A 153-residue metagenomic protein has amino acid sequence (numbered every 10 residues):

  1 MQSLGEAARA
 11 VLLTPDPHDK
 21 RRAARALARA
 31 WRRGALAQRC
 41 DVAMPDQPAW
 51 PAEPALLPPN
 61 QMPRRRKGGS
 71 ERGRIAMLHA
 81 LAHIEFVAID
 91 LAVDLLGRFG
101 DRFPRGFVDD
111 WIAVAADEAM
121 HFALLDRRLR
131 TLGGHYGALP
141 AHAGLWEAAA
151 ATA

Functional and structural regions predicted by a protein language model:
M1-A153: Non-heme di-metal
